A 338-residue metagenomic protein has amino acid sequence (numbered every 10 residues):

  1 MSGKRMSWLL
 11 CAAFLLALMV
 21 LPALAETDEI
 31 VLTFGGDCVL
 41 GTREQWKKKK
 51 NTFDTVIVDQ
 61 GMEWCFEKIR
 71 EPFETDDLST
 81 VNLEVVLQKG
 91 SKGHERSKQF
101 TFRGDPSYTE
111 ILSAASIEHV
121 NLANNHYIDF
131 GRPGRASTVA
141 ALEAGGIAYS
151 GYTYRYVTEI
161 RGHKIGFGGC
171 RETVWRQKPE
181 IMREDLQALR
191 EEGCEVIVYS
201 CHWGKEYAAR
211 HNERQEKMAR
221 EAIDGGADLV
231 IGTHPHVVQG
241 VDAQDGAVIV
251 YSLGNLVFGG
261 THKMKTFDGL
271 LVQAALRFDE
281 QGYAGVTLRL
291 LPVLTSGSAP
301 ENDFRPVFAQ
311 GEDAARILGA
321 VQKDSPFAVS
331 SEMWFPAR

Functional and structural regions predicted by a protein language model:
M1-L10: Bacterial N-terminal signal peptides that target proteins for export
L10-C11, S298: A periodicity- and composition-biased signal for non-globular, repetitive helical segments
C11-M19: Bacterial N-terminal signal peptides
V20-E26: Sec-dependent signal peptide cleavage junction
E26-R338: Acidic, metal/ion-coordinating pockets
